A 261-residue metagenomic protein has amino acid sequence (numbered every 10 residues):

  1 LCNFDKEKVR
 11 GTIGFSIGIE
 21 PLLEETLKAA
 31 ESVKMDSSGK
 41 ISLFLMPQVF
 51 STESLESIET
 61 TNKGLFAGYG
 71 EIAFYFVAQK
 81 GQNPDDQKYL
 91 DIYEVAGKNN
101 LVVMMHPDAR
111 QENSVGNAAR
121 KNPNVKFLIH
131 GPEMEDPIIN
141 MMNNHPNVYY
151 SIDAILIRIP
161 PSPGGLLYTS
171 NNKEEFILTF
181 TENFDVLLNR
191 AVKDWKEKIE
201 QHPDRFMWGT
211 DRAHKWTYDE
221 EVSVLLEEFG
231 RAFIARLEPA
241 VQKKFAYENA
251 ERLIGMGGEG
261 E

Functional and structural regions predicted by a protein language model:
L1, L22-A29, D85-Y89, E112-S114 (+2 more regions): Well-ordered, non-membrane alpha-helical segments in soluble/globular domains
L1-G11, G97, E197, Q201-M207 (+1 more regions): Mid-to-C-terminal alpha-helical segments outside catalytic/metal-binding sites
N3-E7, I58-T61, Y69, A96 (+3 more regions): Generic structural signal for hydrophobic
R10, G18-M104, K173-F176: Active-site gating/metal-coordination segments in enzymes
T12, L43, Y69, A96 (+5 more regions): Divalent metal-coordination and catalytic microenvironments
I17-G18, M46-F50, E71-Y75, H106-R110 (+3 more regions): Active-site beta-loop-alpha junctions enriched in small/polar residues
P21-L22, F76-Q79, I138, R158-P161 (+1 more regions): Short catalytic/ligand-binding loop motif for oxyanion handling, primarily in non-cytosolic enzymes, centered on
K34-S37, N83-W208: Catalytic pocket-lining loop regions of alpha/beta-barrel enzymes, especially the amidohydrolase/enolase/GH5 lineages
